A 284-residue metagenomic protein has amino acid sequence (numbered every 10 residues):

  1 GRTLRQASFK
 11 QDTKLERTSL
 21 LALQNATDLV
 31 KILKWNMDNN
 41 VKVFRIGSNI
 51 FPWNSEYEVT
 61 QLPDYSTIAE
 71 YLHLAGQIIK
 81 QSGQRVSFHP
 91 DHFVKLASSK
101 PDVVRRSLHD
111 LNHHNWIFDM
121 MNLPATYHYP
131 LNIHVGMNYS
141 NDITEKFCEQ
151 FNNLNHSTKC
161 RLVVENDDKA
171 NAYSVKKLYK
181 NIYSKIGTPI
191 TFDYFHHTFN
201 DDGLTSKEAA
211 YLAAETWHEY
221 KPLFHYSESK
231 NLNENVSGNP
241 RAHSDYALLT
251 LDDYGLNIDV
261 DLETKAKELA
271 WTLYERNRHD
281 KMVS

Functional and structural regions predicted by a protein language model:
G1-R85, V94-L108, N112-L123, Y127 (+6 more regions): Alpha/beta catalytic barrel-like cores
I50-P52, H92-V94, V135-S140, K169: Short, internal active-site loops enriched in acidic
H89, D193, V260: Conserved, mostly hydrophobic/aromatic
P90, I133-V135, V164-N166, L262: Short glycine-centered, acidic/aromatic-flanked micro-motifs in structured strand/loop junctions that mark active-site
Y129-I143, E234-P240: Glycine-rich phosphate-binding "P-loop"
D142-F147, S206: A general structural motif
A170, F195-D201: Short acidic, Gly/Ser-rich segments with clustered Asp/Glu that frequently serve as metal-coordination loops in enzyme
T188-T191, F199: Long, compositionally biased, intrinsically disordered segments
